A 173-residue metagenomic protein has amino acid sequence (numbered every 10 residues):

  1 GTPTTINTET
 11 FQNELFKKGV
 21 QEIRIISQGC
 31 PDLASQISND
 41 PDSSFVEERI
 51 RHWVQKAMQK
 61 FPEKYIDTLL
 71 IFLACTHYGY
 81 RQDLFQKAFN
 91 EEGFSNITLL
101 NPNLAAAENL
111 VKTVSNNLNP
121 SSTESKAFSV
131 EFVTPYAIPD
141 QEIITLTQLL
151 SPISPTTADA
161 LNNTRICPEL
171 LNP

Functional and structural regions predicted by a protein language model:
G1-P173: Non-catalytic structural scaffold of enzyme domains
